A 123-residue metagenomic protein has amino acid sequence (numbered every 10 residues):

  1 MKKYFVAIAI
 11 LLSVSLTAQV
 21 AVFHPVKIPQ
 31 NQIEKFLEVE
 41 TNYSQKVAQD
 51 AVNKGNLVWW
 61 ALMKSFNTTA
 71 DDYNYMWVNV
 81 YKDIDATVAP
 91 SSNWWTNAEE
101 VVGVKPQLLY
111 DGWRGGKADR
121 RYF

Functional and structural regions predicted by a protein language model:
M1-Y4, Q32: Residue-level recognition of alpha-helix termini/interfacial anchor residues
K3-L16: Sec-dependent N-terminal signal peptides
A18-V20: Boundary at the C-terminal end of the N-terminal hydrophobic targeting segment
H24-K64, W77: N-terminal targeting signals for Sec/Tat export/insertion, comprising classic cleavable signal peptides
K46-V58, D71, V80-F123: An amphipathic, aromatic/His-enriched active-site/gating alpha helix that lines ligand/cofactor pockets
S65-D71: A short beta-turn/loop motif at secondary-structure boundaries
